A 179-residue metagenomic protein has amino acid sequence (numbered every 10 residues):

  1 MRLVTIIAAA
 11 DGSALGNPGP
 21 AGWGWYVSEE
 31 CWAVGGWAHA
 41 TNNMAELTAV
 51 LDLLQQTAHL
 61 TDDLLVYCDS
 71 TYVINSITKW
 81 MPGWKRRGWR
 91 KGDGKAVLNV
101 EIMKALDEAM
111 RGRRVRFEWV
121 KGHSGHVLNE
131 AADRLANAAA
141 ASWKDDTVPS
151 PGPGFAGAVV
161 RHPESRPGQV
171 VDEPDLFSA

Functional and structural regions predicted by a protein language model:
M1-T48, Q55-A58, D62, A141-S142 (+2 more regions): RNase H-like nuclease fold core
I7-A9, S13-P20, L51-A131: RNase H catalytic domain
E46, A132-N137: Alpha-helical transmembrane segments that form the membrane-embedded catalytic/substrate-binding core of multi-pass
N137-G152: Acidic, His- and aromatic-enriched active-site or binding-groove loops in soluble protein domains that engage sugars
S150-H162: A short, charged, Gly/Pro-tolerant segment at domain boundaries
